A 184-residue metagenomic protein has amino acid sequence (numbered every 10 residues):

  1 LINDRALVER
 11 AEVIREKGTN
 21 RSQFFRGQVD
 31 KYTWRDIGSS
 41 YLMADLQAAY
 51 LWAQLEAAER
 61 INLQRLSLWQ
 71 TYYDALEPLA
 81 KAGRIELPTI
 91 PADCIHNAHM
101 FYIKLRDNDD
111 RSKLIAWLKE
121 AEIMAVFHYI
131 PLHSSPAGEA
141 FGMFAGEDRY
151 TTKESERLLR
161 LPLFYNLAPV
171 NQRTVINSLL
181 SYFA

Functional and structural regions predicted by a protein language model:
N3-A184: PLP-dependent aminotransferase class I/II
